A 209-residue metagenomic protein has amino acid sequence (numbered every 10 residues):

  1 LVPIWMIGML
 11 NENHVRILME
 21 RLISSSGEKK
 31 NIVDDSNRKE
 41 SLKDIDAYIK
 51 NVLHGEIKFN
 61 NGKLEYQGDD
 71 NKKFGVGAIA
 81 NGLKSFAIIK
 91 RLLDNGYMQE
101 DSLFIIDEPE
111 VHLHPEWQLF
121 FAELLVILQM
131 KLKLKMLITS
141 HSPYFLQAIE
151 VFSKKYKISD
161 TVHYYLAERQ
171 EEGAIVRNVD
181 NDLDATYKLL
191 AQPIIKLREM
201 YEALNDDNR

Functional and structural regions predicted by a protein language model:
L1-F104, A174-R209: Phosphate-coordinating catalytic segments in nucleotide- and nucleic-acid-processing enzymes
D70, G77, H112, M136-L137: Short N-terminal micro-motifs specific to bacterial/archaeal maturation and metal-cluster initiation sites
D107-P109: Walker B catalytic acidic pair
H114-P115, L119: Conserved D-loop-proximal element of ABC-family nucleotide-binding domains
F120-R209: C-terminal lobe/lid and adjacent interdomain/linker elements of RecA-like ASCE P-loop ATPase modules
